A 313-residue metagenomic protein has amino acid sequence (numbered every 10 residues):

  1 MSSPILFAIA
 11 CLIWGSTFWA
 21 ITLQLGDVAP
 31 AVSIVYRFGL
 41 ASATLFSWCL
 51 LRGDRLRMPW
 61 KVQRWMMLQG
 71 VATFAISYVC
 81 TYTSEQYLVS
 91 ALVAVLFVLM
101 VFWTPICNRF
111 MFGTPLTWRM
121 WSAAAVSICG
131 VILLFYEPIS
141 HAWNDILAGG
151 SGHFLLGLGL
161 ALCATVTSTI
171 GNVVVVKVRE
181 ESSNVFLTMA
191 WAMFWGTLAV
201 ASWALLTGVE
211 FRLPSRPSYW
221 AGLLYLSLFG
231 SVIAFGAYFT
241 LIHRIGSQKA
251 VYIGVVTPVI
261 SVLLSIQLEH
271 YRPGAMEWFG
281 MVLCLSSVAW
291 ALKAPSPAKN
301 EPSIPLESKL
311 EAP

Functional and structural regions predicted by a protein language model:
M1-P4, D27-A31, V35, M58-R64 (+4 more regions): Juxtamembrane helix-entry segments on the extracytoplasmic side of multipass membrane proteins
L12-I13, T17-A20, F46-F97, W103 (+2 more regions): Specific transmembrane alpha-helical segments of multi-pass solute transporters/efflux pumps, especially DMT/EamA
G15, G39-A43, I128, F194-L198 (+2 more regions): Small-residue-rich packing faces within the transmembrane alpha-helices of Major Facilitator Superfamily
D27-I76, W103, V166-V174, M189-G208 (+1 more regions): Transmembrane alpha-helices of multi-pass small-molecule transport proteins
V32-A43, T73, Y78-A124, S247-I266: Specific alpha-helical transmembrane segments that line the substrate/conduction pathway and gating interfaces
I34-Y36, S90-L99, V174-T197, S227-Q267: Helix-helix packing/entry segments at the starts of transmembrane helices
L45, L99, L116-I139, D145 (+4 more regions): Hydrophobic transmembrane alpha-helices of multi-pass small-molecule transport proteins
L45, T104-I106, F110, H141-G208 (+2 more regions): Transmembrane alpha-helical segments that form core, pore/gating elements of small-molecule transporters/exporters
